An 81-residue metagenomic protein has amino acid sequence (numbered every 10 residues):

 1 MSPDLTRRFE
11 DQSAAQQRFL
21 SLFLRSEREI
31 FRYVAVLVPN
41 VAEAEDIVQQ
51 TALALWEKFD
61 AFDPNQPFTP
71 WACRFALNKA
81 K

Functional and structural regions predicted by a protein language model:
M1-E29, V36, D60: N-terminal module of bacterial RNA polymerase sigma factors
Q12, P39, A52-P67: Sigma70-family region 2
F19, F23, F31-Y33, V48 (+2 more regions): Amphipathic alpha-helical segments enriched in hydrophobic/aromatic and basic residues that form the DNA-contacting
R25, V41, F62-N65, N78: Residues at alpha-helix boundaries and the short loops/turns that link adjacent helices
E29, E43, P67: Residue-level recognition of oxygen-bearing side chains
I30, V34, F59, A72 (+1 more regions): Hydrophobic-face residues of short alpha-helical interaction/recognition segments
V36-A42: A short, compositionally biased N-terminal segment around positions ~18-40 that is enriched in charged/polar residues
D46-L53, Q66-N78: Structural recognition of an alpha-helix C-terminal capping motif at a helix-to-coil junction
